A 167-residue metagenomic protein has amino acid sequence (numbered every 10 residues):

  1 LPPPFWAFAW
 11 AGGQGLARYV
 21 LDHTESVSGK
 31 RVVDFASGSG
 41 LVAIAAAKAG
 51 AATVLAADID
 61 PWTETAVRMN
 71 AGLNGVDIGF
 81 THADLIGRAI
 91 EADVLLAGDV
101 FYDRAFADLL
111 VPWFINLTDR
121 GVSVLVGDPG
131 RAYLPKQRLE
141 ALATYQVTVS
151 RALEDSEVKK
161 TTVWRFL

Functional and structural regions predicted by a protein language model:
L1-L167: S-adenosylmethionine-dependent methyltransferases
